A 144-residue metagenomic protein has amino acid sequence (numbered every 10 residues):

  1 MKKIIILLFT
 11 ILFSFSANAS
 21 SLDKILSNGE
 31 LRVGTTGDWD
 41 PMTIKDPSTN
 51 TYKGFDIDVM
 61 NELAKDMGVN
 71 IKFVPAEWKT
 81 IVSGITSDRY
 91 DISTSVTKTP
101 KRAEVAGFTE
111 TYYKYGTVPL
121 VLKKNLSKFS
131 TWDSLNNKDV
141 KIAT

Functional and structural regions predicted by a protein language model:
K2-T10: Sec-dependent signal peptide recognition, specifically the positively charged N-region followed immediately by
F13-A19: Sec/Tat signal peptide C-region and signal peptidase I cleavage site
S21-V96, E104: Extracytoplasmic small-molecule ligand-binding "clamshell" domains of the periplasmic binding protein/Venus flytrap
L22-K24, F108-Y112, W132-S134: Short secondary-structure boundary/capping segments
R32, V118-L120: Residues embedded in well-ordered beta-strands
P47, K101-Y115: Ligand-binding "clamshell"
K123-V140: Flexible hinge/capping segments at coil-to-helix
A143-T144: Secondary-structure junction motif
